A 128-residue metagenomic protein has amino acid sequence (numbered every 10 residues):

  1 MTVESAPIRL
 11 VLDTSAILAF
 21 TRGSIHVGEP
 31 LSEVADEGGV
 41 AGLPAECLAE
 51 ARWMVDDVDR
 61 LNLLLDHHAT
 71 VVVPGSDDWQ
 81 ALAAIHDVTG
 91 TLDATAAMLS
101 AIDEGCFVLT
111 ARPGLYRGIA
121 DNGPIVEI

Functional and structural regions predicted by a protein language model:
M1-L43, R52-L64: Short, well-structured N-terminal submotif of metal-dependent ribonuclease cores
A16-I17, C47, D78, A96-A97 (+1 more regions): Alpha-helix capping/helix-boundary segments
H26, L43-P44, R60, D77-Q80 (+2 more regions): A generic "structured core" feature
A51, T91-F107: Acidic, metal-associated active-site segment
V55-D57, T110-L115: Short, polar loop motifs at secondary-structure junctions
H67-V88, M98, P113: Acidic catalytic patch
H68-T70, D121-I128: Active-site regions of enzymes building and remodeling cell-envelope glycoconjugates
G114-N122: Short loop/helix-cap segments at secondary-structure boundaries that form the rim of catalytic
